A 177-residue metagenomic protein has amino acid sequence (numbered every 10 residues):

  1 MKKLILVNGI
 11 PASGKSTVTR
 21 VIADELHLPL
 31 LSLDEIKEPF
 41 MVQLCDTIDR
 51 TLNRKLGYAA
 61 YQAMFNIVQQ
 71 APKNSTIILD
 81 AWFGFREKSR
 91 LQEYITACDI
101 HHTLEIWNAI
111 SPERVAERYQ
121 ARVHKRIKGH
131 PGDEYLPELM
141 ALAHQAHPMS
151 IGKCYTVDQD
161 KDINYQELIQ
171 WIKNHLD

Functional and structural regions predicted by a protein language model:
V7: Hydrophobic anchor at the beta1->P-loop junction of P-loop NTPases
I10: P-loop (Walker A) phosphate-binding loop of NTP-binding proteins
S13: ATP-binding Walker
S16: Walker A/P-loop
R20-Q69: Conserved substrate/cofactor phosphate-moiety recognition/catalytic segment in nucleotide-dependent phosphotransferases
L56-D99: Glycine-rich phosphate-binding loop used to anchor ATP phosphates in small-molecule kinases, encompassing both
C98-Y119: Conserved phosphate-donor/acceptor-positioning beta-strand/loop module used by diverse small-molecule
H124-L168: Small-molecule kinase domains that catalyze NTP-dependent phosphoryl transfer to phosphate-bearing small molecules
